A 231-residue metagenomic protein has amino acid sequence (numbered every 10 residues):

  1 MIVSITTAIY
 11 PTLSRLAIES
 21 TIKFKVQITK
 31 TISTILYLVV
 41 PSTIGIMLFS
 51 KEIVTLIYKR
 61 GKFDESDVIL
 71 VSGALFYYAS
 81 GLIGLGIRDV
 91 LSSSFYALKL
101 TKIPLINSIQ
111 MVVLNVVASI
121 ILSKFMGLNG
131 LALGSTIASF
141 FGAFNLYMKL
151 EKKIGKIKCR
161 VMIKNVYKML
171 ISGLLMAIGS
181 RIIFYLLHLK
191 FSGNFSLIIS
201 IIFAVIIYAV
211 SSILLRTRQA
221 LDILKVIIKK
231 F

Functional and structural regions predicted by a protein language model:
M1-A8, T31, I83-V90, I109-V117 (+5 more regions): Hydrophobic alpha-helical transmembrane bundles that constitute the permease/transmembrane domains of multi-pass
I2-T21, K25-I32, L91-S92: Helix-loop junctions and terminal segments of transmembrane helices in multi-pass membrane transport/translocation
T34-L48, F125, N129-I154, V166 (+1 more regions): Short alpha-helical transmembrane segments in multi-pass integral membrane proteins
M47-G81: Interfacial segments at transmembrane-helix termini and the short loops linking adjacent helices
S80-Q110, I121, F125: Membrane-interface junctions at transmembrane-helix termini in multi-pass inner-membrane proteins
L91-K99, Y147-K164: Alpha-helical transmembrane segments
K102, M111-F144, I183-I202: Membrane-interface helix-loop junctions in multi-pass transport and translocation proteins
I182-F231: Membrane-proximal transmembrane or re-entrant/amphipathic helices at the cytosolic face
